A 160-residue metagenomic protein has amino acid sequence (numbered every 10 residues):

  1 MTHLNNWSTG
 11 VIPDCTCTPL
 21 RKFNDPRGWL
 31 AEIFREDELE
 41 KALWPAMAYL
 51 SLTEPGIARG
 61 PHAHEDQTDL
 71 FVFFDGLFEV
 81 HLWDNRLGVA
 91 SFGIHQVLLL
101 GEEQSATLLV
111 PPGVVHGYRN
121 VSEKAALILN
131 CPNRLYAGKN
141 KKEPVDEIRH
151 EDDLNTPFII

Functional and structural regions predicted by a protein language model:
M1-Q104, V121-I160: Non-catalytic, conserved peripheral segments adjacent to functional cores
S105-G117: Conserved SET/PR-domain catalytic core that frames the SAM/AdoMet-binding pocket
